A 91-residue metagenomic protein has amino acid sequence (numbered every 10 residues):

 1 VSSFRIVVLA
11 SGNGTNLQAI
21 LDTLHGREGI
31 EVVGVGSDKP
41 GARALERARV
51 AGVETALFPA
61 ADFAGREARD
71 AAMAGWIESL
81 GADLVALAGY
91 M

Functional and structural regions predicted by a protein language model:
V1-M91: One-carbon transfer enzymes
